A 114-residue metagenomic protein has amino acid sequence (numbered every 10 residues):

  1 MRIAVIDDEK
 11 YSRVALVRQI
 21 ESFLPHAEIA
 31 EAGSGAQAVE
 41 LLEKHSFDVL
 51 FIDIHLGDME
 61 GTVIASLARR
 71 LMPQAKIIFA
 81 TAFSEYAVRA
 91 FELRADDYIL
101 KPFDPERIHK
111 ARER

Functional and structural regions predicted by a protein language model:
M1, A27, A75: Switch/coupling loops of ABC transporter nucleotide-binding domains
M1-Y11, L16, I20: Conserved acidic segment of CheY-like receiver
I6-D7, A32, L50: Conserved sequence signature across two-component system core domains
Y11, A27, A82-E85: Generic structural microfeature
S22-P25, L71-P73: Short helix-capping segments at alpha-helix termini
P25-G33, L41: Short hydrophobic/Thr-rich beta-strand motif most characteristic of the beta2 strand and flanking loop of CheY-like
A36-R114: CheY-like receiver
